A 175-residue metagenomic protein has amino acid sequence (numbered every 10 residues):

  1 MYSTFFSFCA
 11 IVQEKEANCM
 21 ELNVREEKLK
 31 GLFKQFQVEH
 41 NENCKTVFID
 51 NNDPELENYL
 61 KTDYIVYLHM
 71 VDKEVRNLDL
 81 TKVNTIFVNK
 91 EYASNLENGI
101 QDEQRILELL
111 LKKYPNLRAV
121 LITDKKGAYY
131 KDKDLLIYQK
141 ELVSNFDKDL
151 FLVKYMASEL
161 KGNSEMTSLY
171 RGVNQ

Functional and structural regions predicted by a protein language model:
F5-Q13: Catalytic-core segment of enzymes that process non-peptidic bonds
S7, L109, K154-Y155: Alpha-helical scaffold segments in soluble metabolic enzymes
V12-Y138, L160-R171: Ribokinase/PfkB-type carbohydrate-kinase core domain
Y138-M156, S168-G172: Short glycine/threonine-rich catalytic loop with a Thr-x-Gly-x-Asp
